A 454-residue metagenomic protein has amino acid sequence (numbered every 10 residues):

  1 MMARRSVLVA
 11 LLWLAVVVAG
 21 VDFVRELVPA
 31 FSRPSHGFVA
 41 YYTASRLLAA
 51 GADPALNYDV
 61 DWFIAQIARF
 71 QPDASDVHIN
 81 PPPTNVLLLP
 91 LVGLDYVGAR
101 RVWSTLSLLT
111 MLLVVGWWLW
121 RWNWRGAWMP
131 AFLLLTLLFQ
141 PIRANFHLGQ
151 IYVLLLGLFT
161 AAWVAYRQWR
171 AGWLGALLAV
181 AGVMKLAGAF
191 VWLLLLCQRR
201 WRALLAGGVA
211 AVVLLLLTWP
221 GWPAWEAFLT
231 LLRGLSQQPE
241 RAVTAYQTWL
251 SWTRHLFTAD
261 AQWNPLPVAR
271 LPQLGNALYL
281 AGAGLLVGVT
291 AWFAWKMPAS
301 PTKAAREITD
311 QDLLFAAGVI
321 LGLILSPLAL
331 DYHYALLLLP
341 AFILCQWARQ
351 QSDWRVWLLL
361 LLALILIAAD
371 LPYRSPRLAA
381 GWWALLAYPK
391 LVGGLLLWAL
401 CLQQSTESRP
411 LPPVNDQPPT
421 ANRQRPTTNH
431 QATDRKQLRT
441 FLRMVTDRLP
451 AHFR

Functional and structural regions predicted by a protein language model:
M1-L174, Q198-D331: Primarily membrane-embedded glycan-assembly and transfer machineries that use lipid-linked glycans
M1-L27, W398-E407, F441-R454: Start-transfer (signal-anchor) and selected internal transmembrane alpha helices of multi-pass inner/ER membrane
T105-T110, V153-L158, A181-A187, L336-P340 (+1 more regions): Membrane-embedded alpha-helical segments of multi-pass membrane proteins, especially the transmembrane helices
L113, W117, G157-Q168, L194-R199 (+2 more regions): Transmembrane alpha-helices and membrane-interface helical segments of multi-pass integral membrane enzymes
Y166-A176, R202-A203, P301-R306, L344-L360 (+1 more regions): Membrane-interface junctions at the ends of membrane-embedded or membrane-associated helices
A176-C197, S326-L336: Transmembrane helices and adjacent periplasmic/lumenal helix-loop junctions of polyprenol-phosphate-dependent
I343-S408, L442-V445, R454: Aromatic-enriched
E407-R435, D447-R448: Arg/Gly-rich low-complexity intrinsically disordered repeat tracts
